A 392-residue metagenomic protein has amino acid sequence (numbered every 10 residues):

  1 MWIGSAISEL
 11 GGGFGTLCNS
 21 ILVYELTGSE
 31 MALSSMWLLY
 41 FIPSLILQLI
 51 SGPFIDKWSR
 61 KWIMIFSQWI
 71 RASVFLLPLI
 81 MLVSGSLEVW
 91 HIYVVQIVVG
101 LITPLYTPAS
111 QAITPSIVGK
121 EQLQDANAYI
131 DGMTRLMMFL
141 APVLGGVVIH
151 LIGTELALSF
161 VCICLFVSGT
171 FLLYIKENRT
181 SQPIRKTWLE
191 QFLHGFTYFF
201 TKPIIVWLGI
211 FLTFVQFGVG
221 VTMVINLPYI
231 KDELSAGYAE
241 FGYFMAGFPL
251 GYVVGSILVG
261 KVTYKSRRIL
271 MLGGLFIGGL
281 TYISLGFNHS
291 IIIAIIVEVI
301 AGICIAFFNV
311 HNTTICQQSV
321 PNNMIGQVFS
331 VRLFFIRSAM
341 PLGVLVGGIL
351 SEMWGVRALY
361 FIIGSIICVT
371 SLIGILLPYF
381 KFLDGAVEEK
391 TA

Functional and structural regions predicted by a protein language model:
M1-P43, T197, T201-A246: Helix-loop boundary and gating motifs at the non-cytosolic
M1-T16, Y40-I55, S59-V74, H91-I149 (+4 more regions): Substrate-agnostic recognition of the 12-TM MFS/MFS-like secondary transporter fold
G15, Y24, L77-L82, V99 (+4 more regions): MFS-fold secondary transporters
S20-L26, P78-S84, L140-F160, D232-E233 (+1 more regions): Transmembrane alpha-helix termini and helix-breaking/packing motifs in multi-pass membrane transporters
T27, S59, M81-L82, S86 (+1 more regions): Helix-breaking motifs and short loop linkers at transmembrane-helix boundaries and internal kinks in secondary membrane
I46, K57, I63, S67 (+5 more regions): C-terminal transmembrane bundle of multi-pass solute transporters/carriers
A112, S116, L158, C162-T187 (+1 more regions): Helix-loop junctions on the cytosolic side of multi-pass membrane transporters, especially the intracellular loop
E177-I210: Juxtamembrane intracellular "pre-TM" segments in multi-pass secondary transporters
